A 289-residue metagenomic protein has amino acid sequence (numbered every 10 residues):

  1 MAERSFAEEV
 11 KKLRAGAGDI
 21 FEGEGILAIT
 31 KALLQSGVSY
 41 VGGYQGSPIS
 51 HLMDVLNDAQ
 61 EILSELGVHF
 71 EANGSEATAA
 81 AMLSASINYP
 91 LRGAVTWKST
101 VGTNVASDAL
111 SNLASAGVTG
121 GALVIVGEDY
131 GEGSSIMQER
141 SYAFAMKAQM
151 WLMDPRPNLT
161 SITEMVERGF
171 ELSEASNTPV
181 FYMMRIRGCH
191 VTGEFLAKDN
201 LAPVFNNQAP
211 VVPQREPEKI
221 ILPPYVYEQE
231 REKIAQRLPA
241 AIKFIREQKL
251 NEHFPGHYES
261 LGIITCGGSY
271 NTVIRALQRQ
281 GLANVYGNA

Functional and structural regions predicted by a protein language model:
A2-I26, T30, R156-A289: Flexible, low-complexity linker and terminal segments
A15-F21, V38-Y40, V68-A72, L152-P155: A short glycine/serine-rich beta->alpha loop
S36-A72, G256-Y258, G262-A289: Anionic-ligand anchoring segments at beta-strand to alpha-helix junctions in alpha/beta enzyme folds, i.e., glycine
G42, A94-T96, L123-V126, F181-M183 (+1 more regions): Structural motif
Y44, T100, R185: Anionic group-transfer/hydrolysis microenvironments
S47-E174: Thiamine diphosphate
